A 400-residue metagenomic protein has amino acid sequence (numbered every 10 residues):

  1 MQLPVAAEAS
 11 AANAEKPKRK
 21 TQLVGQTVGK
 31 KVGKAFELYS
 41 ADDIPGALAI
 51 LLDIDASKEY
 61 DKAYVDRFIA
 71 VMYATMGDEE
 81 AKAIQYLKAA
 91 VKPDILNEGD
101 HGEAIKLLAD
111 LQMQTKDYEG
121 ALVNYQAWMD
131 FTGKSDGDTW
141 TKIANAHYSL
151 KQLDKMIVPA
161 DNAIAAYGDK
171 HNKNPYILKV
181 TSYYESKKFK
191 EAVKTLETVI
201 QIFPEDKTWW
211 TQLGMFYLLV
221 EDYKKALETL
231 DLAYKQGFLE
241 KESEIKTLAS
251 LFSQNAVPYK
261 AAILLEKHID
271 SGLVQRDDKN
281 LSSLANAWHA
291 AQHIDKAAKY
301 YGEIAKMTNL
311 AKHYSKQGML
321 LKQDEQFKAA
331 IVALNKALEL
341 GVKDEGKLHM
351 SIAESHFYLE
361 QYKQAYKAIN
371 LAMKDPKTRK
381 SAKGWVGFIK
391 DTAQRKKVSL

Functional and structural regions predicted by a protein language model:
M1-A89, I95-E103, Q114, V123 (+2 more regions): N-terminal leader/linker segments that initiate helical-solenoid repeat arrays
P17-V24, L52-Y60, V91-N97, Q126-K134 (+7 more regions): Solenoid-like repeat scaffolds
L23-V32, Y60-D66, N97-K106, T132-K142 (+7 more regions): Generic helix N-cap/helix-start motif at coil->alpha-helix transitions
F36, V71, D110, N145 (+7 more regions): Residue-level recognition of tetratricopeptide repeat
A41, M76-G77, T115, L150 (+7 more regions): Structural motif corresponding to the intra-repeat A-B loop/turn of tetratricopeptide repeats
I44, E79-E80, Y118, L153 (+7 more regions): TPR-repeat structural position
D278-Q292, A298-G346: Alpha-helical adaptor scaffolds
